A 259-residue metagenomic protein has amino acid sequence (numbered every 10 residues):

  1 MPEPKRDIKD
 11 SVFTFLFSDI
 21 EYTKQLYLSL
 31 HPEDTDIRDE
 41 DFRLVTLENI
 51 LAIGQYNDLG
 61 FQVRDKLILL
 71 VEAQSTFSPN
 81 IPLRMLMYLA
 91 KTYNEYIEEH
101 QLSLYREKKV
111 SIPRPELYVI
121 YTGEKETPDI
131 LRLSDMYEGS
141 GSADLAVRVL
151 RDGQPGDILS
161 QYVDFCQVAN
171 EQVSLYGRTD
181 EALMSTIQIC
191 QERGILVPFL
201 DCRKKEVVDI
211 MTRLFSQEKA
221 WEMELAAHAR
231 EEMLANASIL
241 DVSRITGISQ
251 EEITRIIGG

Functional and structural regions predicted by a protein language model:
M1-G259: Elongated, amphipathic alpha-helical interaction scaffolds
